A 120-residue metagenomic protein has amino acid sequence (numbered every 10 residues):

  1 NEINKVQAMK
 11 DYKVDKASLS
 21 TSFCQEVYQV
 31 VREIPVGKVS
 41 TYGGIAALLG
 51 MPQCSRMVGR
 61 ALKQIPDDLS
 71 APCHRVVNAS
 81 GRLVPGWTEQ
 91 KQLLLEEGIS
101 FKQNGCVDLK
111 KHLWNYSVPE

Functional and structural regions predicted by a protein language model:
N1-A8: Short, Lys/Arg-enriched N-terminal segments with co-localized hydrophobic residues within the first ~10-30 amino acids
M9-E120: Nucleic acid-binding interface residues in structured DNA/RNA-binding domains, emphasizing the DNA-engaging scaffolds
